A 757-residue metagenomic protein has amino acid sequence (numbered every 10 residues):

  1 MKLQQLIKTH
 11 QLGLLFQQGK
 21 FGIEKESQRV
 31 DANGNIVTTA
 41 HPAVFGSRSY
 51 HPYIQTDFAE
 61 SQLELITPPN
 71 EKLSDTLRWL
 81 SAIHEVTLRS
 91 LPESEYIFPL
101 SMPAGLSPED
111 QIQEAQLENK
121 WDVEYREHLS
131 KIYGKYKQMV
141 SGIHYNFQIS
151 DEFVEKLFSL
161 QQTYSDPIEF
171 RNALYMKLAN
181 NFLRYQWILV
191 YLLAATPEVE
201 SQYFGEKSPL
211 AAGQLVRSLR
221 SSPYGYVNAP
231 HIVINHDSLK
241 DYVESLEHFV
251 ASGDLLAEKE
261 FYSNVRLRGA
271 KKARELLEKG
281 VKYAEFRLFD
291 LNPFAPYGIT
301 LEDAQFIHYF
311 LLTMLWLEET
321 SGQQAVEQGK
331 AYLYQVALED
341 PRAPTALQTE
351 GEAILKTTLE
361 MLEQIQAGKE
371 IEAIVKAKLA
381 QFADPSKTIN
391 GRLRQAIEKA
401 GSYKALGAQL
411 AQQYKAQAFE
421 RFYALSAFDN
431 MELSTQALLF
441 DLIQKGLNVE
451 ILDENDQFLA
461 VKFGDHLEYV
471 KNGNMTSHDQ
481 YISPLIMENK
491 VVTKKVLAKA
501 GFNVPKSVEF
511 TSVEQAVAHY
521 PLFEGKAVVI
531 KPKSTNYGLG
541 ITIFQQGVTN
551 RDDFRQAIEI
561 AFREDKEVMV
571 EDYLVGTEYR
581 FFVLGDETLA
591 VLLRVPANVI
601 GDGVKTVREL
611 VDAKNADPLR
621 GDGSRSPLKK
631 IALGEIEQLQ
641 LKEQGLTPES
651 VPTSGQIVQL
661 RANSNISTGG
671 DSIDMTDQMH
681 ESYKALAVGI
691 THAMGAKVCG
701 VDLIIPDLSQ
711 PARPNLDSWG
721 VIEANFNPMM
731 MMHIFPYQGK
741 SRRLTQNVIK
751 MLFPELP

Functional and structural regions predicted by a protein language model:
M1-I54, G329, L333-Q444, G473: Sequence termini and other peripheral, non-core segments
M1-S130, K137-S141, K177: Terminal catalytic/cofactor-binding subdomain
Q5-H10, G105, Q116-K135, M139 (+5 more regions): Loop-rich catalytic cores of soluble enzymes, especially ATP-dependent carboxylate-amine ligases and other
I97-M102, A325-G329, V568-D572, Y579 (+1 more regions): A short glycine-rich, hydrophobically flanked beta-strand micro-motif that places a catalytic Asp/Glu for divalent metal
G253-V265, I307-F310, M314, I560-E564 (+1 more regions): A long amphipathic alpha-helix within ATP-dependent nucleotide-binding catalytic cores
F422-E488, V492-K495, E514: ATP-binding N-terminal substructure of ATP-dependent carboxylate-amine bond-forming enzymes
E468-A632, H680-E681: Active-site nucleotide/adenylate-binding loops and adjacent lid/helix of ATP-dependent enzymes
L641, I666-Q678, H692-A696, I705-P757: C-terminal active-site "lid" helix and adjoining low-complexity regulatory extension at the edge of ATP-using catalytic
